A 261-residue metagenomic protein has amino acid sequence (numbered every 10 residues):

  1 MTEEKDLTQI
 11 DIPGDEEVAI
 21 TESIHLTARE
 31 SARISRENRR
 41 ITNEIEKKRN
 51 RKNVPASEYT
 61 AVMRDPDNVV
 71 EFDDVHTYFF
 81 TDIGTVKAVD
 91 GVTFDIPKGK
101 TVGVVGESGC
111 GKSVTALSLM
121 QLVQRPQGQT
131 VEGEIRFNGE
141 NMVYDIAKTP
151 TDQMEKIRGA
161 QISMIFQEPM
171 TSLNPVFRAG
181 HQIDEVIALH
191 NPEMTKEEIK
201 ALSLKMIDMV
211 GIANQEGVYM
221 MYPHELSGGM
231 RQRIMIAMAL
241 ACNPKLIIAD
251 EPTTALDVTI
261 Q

Functional and structural regions predicted by a protein language model:
M1-Y78: ABC-family P-loop ATPase nucleotide-binding domain
F80, E134-K156: ABC ATPase NBD Q-loop/coupling interface
V105-G106: The feature captures the beta-strand-to-loop junction immediately N-terminal to the Walker
E197-I212, Y219-M220: ABC ATPase nucleotide-binding domain helical subdomain, centered on the C-loop/LSGGQ "ABC signature"
M221-L226, M230: Conserved ABC ATPase signature
A241-K245: A short, proline-enriched helix->beta-strand linker immediately N-terminal to the Walker B motif in ABC-type P-loop
